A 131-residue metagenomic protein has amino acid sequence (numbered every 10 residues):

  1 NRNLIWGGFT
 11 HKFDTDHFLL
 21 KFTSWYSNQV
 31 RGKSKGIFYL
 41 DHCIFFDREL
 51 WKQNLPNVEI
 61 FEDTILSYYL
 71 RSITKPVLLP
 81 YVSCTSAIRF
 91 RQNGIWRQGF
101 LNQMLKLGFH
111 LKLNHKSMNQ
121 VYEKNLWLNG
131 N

Functional and structural regions predicted by a protein language model:
N1-L19: Conserved donor NDP-sugar-binding/catalytic core segment of glycosyltransferases
F22-K33: Short, glycine-/aromatic-enriched active-site segment of Class I SAM-dependent methyltransferases
Y39-Q53: Conserved nucleotide-sugar donor-binding and metal-coordinating catalytic region shared by glycosyltransferases
F45, I60, V77: Short aromatic/basic micro-patch
I60-L66: Acidic donor-binding loop at a coil-to-helix junction in glycosyltransferase catalytic cores that engages
Y68, S72-N131: Hydrophobic helical membrane-anchoring modules
